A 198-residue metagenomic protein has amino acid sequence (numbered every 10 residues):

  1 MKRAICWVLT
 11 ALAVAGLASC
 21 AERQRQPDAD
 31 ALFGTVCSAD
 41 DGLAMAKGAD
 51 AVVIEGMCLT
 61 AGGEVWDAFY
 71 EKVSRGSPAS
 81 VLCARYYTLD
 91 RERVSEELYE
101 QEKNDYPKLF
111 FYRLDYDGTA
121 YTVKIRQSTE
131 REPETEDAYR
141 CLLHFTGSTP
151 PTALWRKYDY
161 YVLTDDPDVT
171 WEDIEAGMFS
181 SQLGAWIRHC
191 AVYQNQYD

Functional and structural regions predicted by a protein language model:
M1-C6: Positively charged n-region of N-terminal signal peptides that target proteins for export
V8-T10: Sec-dependent N-terminal signal peptides
G16-S19: C-terminal motif of bacterial Sec signal peptides marking the signal peptidase cleavage site
E22-Y112, D117: N-terminal export/targeting and maturation segments
D90-D198: Extracytoplasmic electrostatic interaction patches
